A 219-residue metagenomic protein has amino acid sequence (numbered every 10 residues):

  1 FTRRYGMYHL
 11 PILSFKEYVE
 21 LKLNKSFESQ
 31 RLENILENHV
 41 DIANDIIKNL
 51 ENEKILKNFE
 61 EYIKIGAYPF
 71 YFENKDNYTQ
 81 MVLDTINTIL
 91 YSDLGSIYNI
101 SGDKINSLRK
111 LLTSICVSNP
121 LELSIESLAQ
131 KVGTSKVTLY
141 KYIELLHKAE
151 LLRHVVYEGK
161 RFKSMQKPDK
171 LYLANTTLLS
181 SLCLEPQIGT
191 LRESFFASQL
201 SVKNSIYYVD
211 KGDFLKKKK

Functional and structural regions predicted by a protein language model:
F1-N106, C116: Interdomain motor-coupling "hinge/lid" segment immediately C-terminal to the ATP-binding subdomain of NTP-driven enzymes
F72-K218: Accessory nucleic acid-recognition modules appended to NTPase machines
